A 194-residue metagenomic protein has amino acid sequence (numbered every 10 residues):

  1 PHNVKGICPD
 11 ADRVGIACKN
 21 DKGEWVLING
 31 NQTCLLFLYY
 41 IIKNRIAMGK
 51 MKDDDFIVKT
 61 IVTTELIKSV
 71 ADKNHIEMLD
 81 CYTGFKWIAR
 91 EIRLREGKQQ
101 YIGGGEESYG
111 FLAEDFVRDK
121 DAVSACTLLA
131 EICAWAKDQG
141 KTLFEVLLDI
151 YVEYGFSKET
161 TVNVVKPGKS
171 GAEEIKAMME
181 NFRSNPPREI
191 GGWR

Functional and structural regions predicted by a protein language model:
P1-I16: N-terminal small/polar loop signature for handling phosphorylated ligands or for N-terminal nucleophile
H2-N3, E24-V26, N44, M48-R194: Phosphate-binding and adjacent anionic-ligand microenvironments
D12-G30, I67: Short Gly/Thr/Asp-enriched flexible loops that form oxyanion-binding sites at enzyme active sites
N29-I41: Catalytic or ion-translocation cores adjacent to nucleophile or general acid/base/metal-coordination motifs in diverse
